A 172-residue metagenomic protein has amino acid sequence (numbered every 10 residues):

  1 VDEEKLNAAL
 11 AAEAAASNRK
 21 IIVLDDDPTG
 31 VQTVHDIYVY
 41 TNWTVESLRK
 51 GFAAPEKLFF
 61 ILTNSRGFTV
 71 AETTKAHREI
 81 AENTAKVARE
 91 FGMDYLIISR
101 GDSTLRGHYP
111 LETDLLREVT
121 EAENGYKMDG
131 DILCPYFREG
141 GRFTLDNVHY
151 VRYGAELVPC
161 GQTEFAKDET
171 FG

Functional and structural regions predicted by a protein language model:
V1-A8, Y40-W43: Short coil-to-helix leader/linker segments, especially the first N-terminal amphipathic alpha-helix with its helix
L6-A11, S47-R49: Short secondary-structure capping/turn segments at boundaries of alpha-helices and beta-strands
A11-D25, Q32-H35, G51, P55-K57 (+2 more regions): Cap/lid and interdomain-hinge subdomains that line or gate substrate/regulatory clefts in soluble alpha/beta enzymes
D36-K50: Short catalytic helix/loop segments, enriched in acidic residues and glycine and frequently bearing histidine
V39, L58-F60: Conserved beta-strand scaffold positions in the cores of enzyme catalytic domains, especially in NTP/NDP-utilizing
I61-R66: Short loop/turn segments at strand-loop or loop-helix junctions that form parts of catalytic or ligand-binding pockets
